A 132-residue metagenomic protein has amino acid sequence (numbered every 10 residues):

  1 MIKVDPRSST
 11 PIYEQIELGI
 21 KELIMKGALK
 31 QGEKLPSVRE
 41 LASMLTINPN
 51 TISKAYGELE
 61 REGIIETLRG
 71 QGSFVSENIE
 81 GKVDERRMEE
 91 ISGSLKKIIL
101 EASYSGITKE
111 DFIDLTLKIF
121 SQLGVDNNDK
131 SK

Functional and structural regions predicted by a protein language model:
L18-Q31: Short, amphipathic alpha-helix enriched in basic
A28-L29, E33, R61-G70, S76-N78: Beta-hairpin "wing" of winged helix-turn-helix
K34-L45: A short alpha-helical element within helix-turn-helix/winged-helix DNA-binding domains across DNA-binding proteins
R39, N50, G57: Residues within helix-turn-helix
S43, E60-R61: Alpha-helical residues within the helix-turn-helix
E80-S103: Conserved segment of winged-helix/HTH DNA-binding domains
E101-K132: C-terminal regulatory/oligomerization modules of transcriptional regulators
